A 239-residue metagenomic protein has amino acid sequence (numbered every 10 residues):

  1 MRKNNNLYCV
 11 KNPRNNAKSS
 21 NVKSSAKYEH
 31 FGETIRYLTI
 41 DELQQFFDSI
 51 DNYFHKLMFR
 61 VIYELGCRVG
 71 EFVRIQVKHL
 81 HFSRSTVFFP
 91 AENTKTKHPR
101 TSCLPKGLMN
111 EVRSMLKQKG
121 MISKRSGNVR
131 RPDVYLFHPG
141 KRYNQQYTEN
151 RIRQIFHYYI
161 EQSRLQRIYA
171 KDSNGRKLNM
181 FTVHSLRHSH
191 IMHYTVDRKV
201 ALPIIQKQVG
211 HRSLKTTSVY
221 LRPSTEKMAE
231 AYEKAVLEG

Functional and structural regions predicted by a protein language model:
M1-H30, T34-Y37, A235-G239: C-terminal secondary-structure termini that scaffold catalytic or DNA-interacting sites
K23-Q44, T96-K106, P132-D133: DNA breakage-rejoining catalytic core of tyrosine-based enzymes
I40-V69: Basic, Lys/Arg- and aromatic-enriched nucleic-acid-binding interface segment
R60, E64, S185-H211: C-terminal catalytic core of tyrosine-transesterase DNA break-rejoin enzymes
I62-R84: Short, charged phosphate-coordinating catalytic segments
N93, V209, S213-K234: Catalytic-site neighborhood detector that most strongly recognizes the C-terminal catalytic loop/helix of tyrosine
T94-S114, P132-Y158: C-terminal catalytic core of Y-nucleophile DNA break-rejoin enzymes
S123-R130, L165-M180: Short helix/loop segment immediately N-terminal to the Walker
